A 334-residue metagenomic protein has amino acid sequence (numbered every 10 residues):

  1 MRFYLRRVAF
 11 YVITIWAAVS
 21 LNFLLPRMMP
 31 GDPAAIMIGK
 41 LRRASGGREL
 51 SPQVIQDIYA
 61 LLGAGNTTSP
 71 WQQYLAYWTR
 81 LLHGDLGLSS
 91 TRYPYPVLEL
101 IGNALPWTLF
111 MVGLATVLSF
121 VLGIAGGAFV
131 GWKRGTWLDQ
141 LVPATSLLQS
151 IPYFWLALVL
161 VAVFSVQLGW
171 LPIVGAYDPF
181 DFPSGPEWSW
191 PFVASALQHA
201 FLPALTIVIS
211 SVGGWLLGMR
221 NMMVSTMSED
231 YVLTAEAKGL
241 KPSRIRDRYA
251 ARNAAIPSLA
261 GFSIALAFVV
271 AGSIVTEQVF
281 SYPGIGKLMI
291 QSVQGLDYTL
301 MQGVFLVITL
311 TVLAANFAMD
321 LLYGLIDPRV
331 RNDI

Functional and structural regions predicted by a protein language model:
M1-N22: Hydrophobic secretory-pathway targeting helix
R2, L105-L138, Y153, V166 (+1 more regions): Alpha-helical transmembrane segments of integral membrane proteins, especially multi-pass inner/plasma-membrane
Y11, A104, T108, P143-S150 (+1 more regions): Residue-level signal for discrete positions within transmembrane alpha-helices of multi-pass small-molecule
I15-Q73, L168-F192: Hydrophobic alpha-helical transmembrane segments of membrane transport/permease proteins and related membrane-embedded
N22-M28, A76-T79, A144-G175, T206-V212: Membrane-water interface segments at the C-terminal ends of transmembrane alpha-helices in multi-pass inner-membrane
A35-M37, G87-S90, L156-A157, P172-V174 (+4 more regions): Short, hydrophobic secondary-structure boundary micro-motifs
Q53, D57, S69, Q73-Y77 (+6 more regions): Generic alpha-helical secondary structure signal
L62-I124: An internal, D/E-rich "acidic patch" concept
